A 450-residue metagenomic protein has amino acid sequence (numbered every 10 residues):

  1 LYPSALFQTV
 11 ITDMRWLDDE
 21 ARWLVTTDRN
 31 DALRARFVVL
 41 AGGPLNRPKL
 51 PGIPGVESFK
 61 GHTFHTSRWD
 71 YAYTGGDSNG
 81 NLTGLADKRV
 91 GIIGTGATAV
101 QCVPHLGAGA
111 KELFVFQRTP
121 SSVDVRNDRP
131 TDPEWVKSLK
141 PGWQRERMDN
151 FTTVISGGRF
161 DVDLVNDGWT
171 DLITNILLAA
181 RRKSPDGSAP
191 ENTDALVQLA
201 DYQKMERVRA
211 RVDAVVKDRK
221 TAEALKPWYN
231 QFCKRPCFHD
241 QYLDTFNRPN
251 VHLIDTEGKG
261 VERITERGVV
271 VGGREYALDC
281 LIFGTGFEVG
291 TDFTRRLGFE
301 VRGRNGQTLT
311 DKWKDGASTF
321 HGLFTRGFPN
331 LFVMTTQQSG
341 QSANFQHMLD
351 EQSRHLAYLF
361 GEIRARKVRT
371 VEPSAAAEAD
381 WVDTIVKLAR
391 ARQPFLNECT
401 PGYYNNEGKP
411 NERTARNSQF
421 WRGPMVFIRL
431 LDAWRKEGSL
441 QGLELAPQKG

Functional and structural regions predicted by a protein language model:
L1-H62, R68, A72, L82-V90 (+2 more regions): N-terminal FAD-binding dinucleotide-binding subdomain shared by FAD-dependent oxidases/monooxygenases
G76-D77: Acidic/histidine-rich helix-loop elements that form or flank divalent-metal/phosphate-binding sites at the catalytic
A99: N-terminal Rossmann-fold NAD(P) dinucleotide-binding loop
C102-L106: Aromatic pocket-lining residues of Rossmann-like dinucleotide-binding sites
